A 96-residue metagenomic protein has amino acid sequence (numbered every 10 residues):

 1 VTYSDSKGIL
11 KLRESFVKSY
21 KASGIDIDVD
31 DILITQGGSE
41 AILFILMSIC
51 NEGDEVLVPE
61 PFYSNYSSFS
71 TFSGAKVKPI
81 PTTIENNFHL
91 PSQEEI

Functional and structural regions predicted by a protein language model:
V1-G37, F44: N-terminal small-domain helix-loop-helix segment of the aminotransferase-like
G8, A41, E85-F88: Glycine-/small-residue-rich active-site loops that bind phosphorylated ligands and cofactors
D31-E40, L90-I96: Short flexible/disordered coil segments
A41-I42, Y66: Short, hydrophobic alpha-helical packing/hinge segments within bilobed ligand-binding/sensory domains
M47-I96: PLP-dependent aminotransferase-like
